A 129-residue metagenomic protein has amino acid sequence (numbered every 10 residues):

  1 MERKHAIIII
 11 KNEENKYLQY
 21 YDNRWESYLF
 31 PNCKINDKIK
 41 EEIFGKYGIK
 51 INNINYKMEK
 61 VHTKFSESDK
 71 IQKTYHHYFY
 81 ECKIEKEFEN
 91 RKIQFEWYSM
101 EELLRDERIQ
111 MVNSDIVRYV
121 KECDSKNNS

Functional and structural regions predicted by a protein language model:
M1-K11, S125-S129: N-terminal intrinsically disordered, low-complexity tails enriched in polar/charged
R3-K4, K60-N90, E96, D115 (+1 more regions): Active-site-adjacent beta-strand/loop module that shapes the phosphate/pyrophosphate-binding cleft
A6, N12-I49: Conserved Nudix-box catalytic region and its N-terminal flanking loop in Nudix hydrolases and closely related
I10-E13, C82-I84: Active-site beta-strand termini and strand-to-loop segments that position acidic
W25-N32, K64-K70, E81, S129: Functional cleft and adjacent loop/helix regions within the main domain that mediate ligand binding or catalysis
W25-S27, E89-S129: Nudix hydrolase/Nudix homology domain
I49-K60: A short coil-to-beta-strand element that immediately follows conserved catalytic motifs
N53, C82-K86, E102: Non-catalytic surface loops within mature trypsin-like serine protease
